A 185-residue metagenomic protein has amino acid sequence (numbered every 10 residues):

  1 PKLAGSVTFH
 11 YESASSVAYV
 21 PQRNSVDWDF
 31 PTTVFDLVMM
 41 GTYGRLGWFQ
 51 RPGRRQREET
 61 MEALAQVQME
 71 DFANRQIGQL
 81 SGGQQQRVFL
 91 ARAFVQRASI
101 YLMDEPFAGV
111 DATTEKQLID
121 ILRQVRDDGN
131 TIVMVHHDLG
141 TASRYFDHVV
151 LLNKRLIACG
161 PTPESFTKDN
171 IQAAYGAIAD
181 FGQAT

Functional and structural regions predicted by a protein language model:
M39, R54-F72: Conserved ABC ATPase "signature" region
Q76-L80, Q84: Conserved ABC ATPase signature
Y101-D104: Catalytic Walker B motif of ABC-type/P-loop ATPase nucleotide-binding domains
A112-T114: Helix N-cap at the start of a conserved alpha-helix in ABC-type nucleotide-binding domains
K116-D128: Helical segment within the ABC ATPase nucleotide-binding domain
H136-H137: H-loop/switch region of ABC-family ATPase nucleotide-binding domains
V149-T162: H-loop (His-switch) and adjacent beta-strand-loop-beta switch element of ABC-type ATPase nucleotide-binding domains
